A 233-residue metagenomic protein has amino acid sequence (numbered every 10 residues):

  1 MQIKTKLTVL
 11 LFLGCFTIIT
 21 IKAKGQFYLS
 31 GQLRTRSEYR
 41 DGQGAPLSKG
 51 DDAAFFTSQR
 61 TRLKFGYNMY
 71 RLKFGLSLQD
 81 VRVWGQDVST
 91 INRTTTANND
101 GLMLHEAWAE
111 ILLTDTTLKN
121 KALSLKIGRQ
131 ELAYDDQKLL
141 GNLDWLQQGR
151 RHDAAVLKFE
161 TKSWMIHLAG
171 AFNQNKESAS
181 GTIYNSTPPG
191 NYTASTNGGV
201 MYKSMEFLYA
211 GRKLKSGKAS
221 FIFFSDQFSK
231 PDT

Functional and structural regions predicted by a protein language model:
M1-L10: Bacterial N-terminal signal peptides that target proteins for export
Q2, T17-T20: Generic short N-terminal amphipathic or hydrophobic helices
V9-I18: Bacterial N-terminal signal peptides
I21-R129, D153-T161, I166, R212: Beta-barrel outer-membrane channel/assembly domains of diderm bacteria
Y28, L112-L125, L143-T233: Signature for the C-terminal beta-barrel architecture of outer-membrane proteins
Y39-G44, F74, G85-V88, Y134-L139 (+2 more regions): Outer-membrane beta-barrel proteins
D52, G141-D144: Outer-membrane beta-barrel proteins
M69, N99, D136-Q137, N142: Generic secondary-structure boundary/loop-capping signal
